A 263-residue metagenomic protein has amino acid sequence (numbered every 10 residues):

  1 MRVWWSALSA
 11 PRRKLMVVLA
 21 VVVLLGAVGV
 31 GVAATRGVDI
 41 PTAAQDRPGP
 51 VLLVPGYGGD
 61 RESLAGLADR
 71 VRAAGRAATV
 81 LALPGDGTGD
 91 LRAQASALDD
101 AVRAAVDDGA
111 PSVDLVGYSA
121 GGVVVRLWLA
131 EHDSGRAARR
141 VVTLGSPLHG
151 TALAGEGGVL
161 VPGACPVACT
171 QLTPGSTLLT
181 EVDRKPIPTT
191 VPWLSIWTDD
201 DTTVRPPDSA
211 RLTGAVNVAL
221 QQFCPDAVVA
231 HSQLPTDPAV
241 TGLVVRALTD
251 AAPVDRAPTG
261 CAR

Functional and structural regions predicted by a protein language model:
M1-V54, G58-R70, P258-R263: Flexible, membrane-associating and regulatory peripheral segments of lipid-active enzymes
P11, P41, P48-P50, P55 (+8 more regions): Proline-rich intrinsically disordered, low-complexity coils
P11, V17, V28-G31, A44 (+9 more regions): Residue-level signal for well-ordered alpha-helical segments
R12-L15, A34, P41-A44, D107 (+4 more regions): Short, well-ordered helical secondary-structure segments
M16-A27, D86-Q94, V124-V125, D201 (+1 more regions): Contiguous hydrophobic segments
D39-I40, V71-G75, A152, T213-N217: Short hydrophobic/aromatic-rich motifs at helix boundaries and adjacent loops
G49-P55, E62, G66, R70 (+3 more regions): Serine-dependent carboxylesterase/thioesterase catalytic core of lipase-like alpha/beta-hydrolase/SGNH enzymes
A130-R263: Helical cap/lid subdomain of alpha/beta-hydrolase-fold lipid enzymes that gates access to the catalytic pocket
